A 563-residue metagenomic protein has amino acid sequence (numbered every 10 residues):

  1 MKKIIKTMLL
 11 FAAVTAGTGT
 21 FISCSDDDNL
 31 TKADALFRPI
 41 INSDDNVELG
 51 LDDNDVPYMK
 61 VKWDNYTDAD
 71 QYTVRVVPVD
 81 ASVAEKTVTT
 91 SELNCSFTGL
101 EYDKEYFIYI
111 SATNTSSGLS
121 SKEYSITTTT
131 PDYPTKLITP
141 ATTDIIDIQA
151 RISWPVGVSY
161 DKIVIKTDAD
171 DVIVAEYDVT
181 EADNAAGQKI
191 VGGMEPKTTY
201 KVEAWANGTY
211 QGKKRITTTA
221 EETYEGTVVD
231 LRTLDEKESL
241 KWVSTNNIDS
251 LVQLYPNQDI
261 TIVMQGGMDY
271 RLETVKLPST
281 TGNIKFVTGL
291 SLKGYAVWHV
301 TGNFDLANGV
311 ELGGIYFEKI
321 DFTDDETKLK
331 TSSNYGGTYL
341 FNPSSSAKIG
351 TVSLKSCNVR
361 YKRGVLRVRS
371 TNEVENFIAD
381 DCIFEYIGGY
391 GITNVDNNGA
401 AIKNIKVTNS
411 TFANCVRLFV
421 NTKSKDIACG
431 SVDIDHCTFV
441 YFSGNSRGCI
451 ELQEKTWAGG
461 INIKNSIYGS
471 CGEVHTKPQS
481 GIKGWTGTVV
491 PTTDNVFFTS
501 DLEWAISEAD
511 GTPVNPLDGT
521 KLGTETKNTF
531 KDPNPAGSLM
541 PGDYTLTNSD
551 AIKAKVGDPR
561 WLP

Functional and structural regions predicted by a protein language model:
M1-L10: Bacterial N-terminal signal peptides that target proteins for export
G19-S23: C-terminal motif of bacterial Sec signal peptides marking the signal peptidase cleavage site
S25-D68, Y102, S117-V158, P196 (+1 more regions): Pro/Thr/Ser/Gly-rich low-complexity, intrinsically disordered linker/stalk tracts
Q71-E101, T115, V164-E195: Recognizes extended acidic, P/S/T-rich segments that occur within or adjacent to Ig-like beta-sandwich modules
F97-G118, V191-G212: Beta-strand-rich modules
E181-A182, R215-D249: Right-handed parallel beta-helix/beta-solenoid
T245-D249, P256-I284, S291-G302: N-terminal extracellular ligand-recognition/capping segment immediately after the signal peptide
N283-I284, T288-P563: Extracellular beta-rich repeat passengers
